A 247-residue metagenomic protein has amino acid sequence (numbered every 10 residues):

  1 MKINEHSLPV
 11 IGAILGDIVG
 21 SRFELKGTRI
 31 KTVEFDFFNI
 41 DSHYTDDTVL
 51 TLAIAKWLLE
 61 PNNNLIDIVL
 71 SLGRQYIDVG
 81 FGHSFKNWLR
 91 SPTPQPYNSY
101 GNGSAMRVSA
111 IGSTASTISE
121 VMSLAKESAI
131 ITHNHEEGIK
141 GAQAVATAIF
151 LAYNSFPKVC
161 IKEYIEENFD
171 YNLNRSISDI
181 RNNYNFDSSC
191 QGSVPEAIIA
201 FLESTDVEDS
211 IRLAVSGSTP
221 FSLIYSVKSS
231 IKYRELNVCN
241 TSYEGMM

Functional and structural regions predicted by a protein language model:
M1-M247: Structured, active/binding-site neighborhoods that engage oxygen-rich ligands
